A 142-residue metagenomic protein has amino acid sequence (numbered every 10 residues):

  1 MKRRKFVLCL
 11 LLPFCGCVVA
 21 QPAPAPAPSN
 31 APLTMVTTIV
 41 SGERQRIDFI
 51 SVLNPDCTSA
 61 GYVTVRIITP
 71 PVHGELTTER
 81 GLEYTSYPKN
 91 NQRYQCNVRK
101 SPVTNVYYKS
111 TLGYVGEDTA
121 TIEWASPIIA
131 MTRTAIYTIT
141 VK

Functional and structural regions predicted by a protein language model:
M1-L8: Bacterial N-terminal signal peptides that target proteins for export
L8-G16: Bacterial N-terminal signal peptides
V18-A25: Boundary at the C-terminal end of the N-terminal hydrophobic targeting segment
A25-A27, V36-T37, I129-K142: C-terminal edge beta-strand
V36-I50: Solvent-exposed, conformationally flexible loop/turn segments
D56-K100: Surface-exposed or secretory-pathway low-complexity segments enriched in glycine-proline and Ser/Thr/acidic residues
R99-S101, G113-V115: Surface-exposed coil/turn segments at beta-strand junctions on protein surfaces, enriched
V106-Y108, Y114-P127: A short beta-strand micro-motif common to beta-rich folds, especially ectodomain repeats
